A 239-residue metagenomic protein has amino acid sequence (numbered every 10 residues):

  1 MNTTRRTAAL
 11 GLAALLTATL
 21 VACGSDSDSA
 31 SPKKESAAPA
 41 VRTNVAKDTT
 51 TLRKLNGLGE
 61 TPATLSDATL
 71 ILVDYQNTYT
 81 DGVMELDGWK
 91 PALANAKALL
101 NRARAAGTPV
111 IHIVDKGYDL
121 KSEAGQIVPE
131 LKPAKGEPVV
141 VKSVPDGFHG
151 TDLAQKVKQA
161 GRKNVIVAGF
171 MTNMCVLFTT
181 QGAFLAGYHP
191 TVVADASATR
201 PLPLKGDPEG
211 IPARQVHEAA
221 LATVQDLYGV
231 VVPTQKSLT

Functional and structural regions predicted by a protein language model:
M1-G11: Bacterial N-terminal signal peptides that target proteins for export
N2-T3, V73, N101: Short alpha-helical segments used as structural interaction elements across diverse proteins
C23-S25, A30-T69, A98-N101, A105 (+1 more regions): Active-site-adjacent betaalpha module
L72-V73, T108-D115, V193: Short beta-strand segments at enzyme active-site cores
Q76-D81: Short acidic, Gly/Ser-rich segments with clustered Asp/Glu that frequently serve as metal-coordination loops in enzyme
M84-A103, G107-V110: A short alpha/beta connector and helix-capping loop motif
